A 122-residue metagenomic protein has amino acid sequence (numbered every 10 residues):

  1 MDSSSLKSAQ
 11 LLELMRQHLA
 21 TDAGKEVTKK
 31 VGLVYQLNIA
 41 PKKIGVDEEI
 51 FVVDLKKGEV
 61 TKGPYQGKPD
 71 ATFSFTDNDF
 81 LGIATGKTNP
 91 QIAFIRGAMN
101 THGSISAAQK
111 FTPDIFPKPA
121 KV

Functional and structural regions predicted by a protein language model:
M1-V122: Feature captures hydrophobic
